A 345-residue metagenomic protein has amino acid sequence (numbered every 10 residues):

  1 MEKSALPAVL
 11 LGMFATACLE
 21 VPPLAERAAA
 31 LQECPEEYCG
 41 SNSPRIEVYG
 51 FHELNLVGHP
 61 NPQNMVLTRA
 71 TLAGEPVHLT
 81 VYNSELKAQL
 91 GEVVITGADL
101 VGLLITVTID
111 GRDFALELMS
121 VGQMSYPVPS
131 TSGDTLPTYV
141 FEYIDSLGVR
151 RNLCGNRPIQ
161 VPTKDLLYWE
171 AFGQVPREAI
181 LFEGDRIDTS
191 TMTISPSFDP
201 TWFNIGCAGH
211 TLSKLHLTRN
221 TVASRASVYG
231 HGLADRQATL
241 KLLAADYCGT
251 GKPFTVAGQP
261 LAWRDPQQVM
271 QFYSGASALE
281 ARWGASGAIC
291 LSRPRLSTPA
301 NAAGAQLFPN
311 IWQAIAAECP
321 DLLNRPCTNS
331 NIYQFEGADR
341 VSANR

Functional and structural regions predicted by a protein language model:
M1-P7: Bacterial N-terminal signal peptides that target proteins for export
P7-T16: Bacterial N-terminal signal peptides
L19-V21: Bacterial signal peptide processing site
E26-C39: Post-signal peptide N-terminal segment of mature Sec-exported envelope proteins
C34, F51-V57, P62: Long, low-complexity
G40-F51, P62, G74: Conserved "HGTGT" condensation-loop signature of ketosynthase/thiolase-family condensing enzymes that catalyze
M65-L67, G102: Short, ordered, surface-exposed loop/turn motifs in non-cytosolic proteins
A73, H78-V94, V101-R345: Long, compositionally biased low-complexity segments
